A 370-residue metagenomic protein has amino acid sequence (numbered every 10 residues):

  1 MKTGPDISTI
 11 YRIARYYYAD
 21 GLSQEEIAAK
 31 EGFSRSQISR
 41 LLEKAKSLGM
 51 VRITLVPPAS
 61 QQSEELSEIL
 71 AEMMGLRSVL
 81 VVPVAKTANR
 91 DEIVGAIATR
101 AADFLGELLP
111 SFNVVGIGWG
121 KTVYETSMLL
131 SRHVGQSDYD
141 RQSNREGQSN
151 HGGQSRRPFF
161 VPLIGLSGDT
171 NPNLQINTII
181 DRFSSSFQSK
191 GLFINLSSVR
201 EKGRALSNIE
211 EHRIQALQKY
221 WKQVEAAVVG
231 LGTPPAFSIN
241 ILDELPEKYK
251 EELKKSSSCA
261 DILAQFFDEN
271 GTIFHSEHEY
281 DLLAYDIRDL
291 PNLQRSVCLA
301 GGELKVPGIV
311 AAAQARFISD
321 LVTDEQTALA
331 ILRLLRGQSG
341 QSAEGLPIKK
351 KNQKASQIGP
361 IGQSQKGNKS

Functional and structural regions predicted by a protein language model:
G4, E64-E65, E269-K351, K366-S370: ATP/nucleoside-binding phosphotransfer catalytic cores, i.e., glycine-rich phosphate-binding loops
D6-G21: Short, amphipathic alpha-helical "recognition" segments used to contact nucleic acids or chromatin
I13, E26-E31: Short alpha-helical "recognition helix" segments of helix-turn-helix
S39-L41: Key DNA-contacting residues within the recognition helix of helix-turn-helix
E68-N113, D138-Y139, N150-F237, L242-K250 (+1 more regions): Ligand-binding beta-strand-loop-alpha-helix segment within the catalytic cores of soluble metabolic enzymes
H133-Q154, Q338-P347, Q353, Q357-Q365 (+1 more regions): Intrinsically disordered, low-complexity repeat/linker tracts enriched for polar/charged residues
N240-T272, D320: Gly/Ser/Thr-rich active-site loops/lids in small-molecule metabolic enzymes that frequently grip phosphoryl groups
